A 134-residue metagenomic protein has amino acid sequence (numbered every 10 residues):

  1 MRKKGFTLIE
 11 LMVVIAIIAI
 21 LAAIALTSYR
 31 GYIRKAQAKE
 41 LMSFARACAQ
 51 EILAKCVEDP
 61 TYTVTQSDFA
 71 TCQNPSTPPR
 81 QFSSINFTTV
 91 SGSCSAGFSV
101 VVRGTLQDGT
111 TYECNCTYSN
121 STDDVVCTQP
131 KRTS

Functional and structural regions predicted by a protein language model:
M1-R2, S28, I33, Q37 (+4 more regions): Intrinsically disordered, low-complexity sequence elements enriched in Ser/Thr/Gly/Pro
M1-R30: N-terminal single-pass transmembrane signal-anchor helix
L8, V14, F44, A54-K55 (+2 more regions): Short amphipathic alpha-helical "recognition" segments used for binding
A23-L26, A49-Q50, C56, L106 (+1 more regions): Generic detection of intrinsically disordered/low-complexity segments and helix-coil linkers/edges
R34-T63: Membrane-proximal N-terminal amphipathic helix
V57-S134: Periplasmic/extracellular, small/polar-rich flexible segments of pilin-like filament-forming proteins
